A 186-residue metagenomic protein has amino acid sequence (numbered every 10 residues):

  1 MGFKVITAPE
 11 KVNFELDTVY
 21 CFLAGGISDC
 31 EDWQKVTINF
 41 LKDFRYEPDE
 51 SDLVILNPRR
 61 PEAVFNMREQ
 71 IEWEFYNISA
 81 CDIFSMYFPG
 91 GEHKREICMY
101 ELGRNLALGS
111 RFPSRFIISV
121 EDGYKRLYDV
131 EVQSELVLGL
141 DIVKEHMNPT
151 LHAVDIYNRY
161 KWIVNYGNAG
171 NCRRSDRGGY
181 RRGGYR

Functional and structural regions predicted by a protein language model:
M1-R186: Conserved catalytic or regulatory cores that recognize and/or transform ribose-phosphate-containing ligands
